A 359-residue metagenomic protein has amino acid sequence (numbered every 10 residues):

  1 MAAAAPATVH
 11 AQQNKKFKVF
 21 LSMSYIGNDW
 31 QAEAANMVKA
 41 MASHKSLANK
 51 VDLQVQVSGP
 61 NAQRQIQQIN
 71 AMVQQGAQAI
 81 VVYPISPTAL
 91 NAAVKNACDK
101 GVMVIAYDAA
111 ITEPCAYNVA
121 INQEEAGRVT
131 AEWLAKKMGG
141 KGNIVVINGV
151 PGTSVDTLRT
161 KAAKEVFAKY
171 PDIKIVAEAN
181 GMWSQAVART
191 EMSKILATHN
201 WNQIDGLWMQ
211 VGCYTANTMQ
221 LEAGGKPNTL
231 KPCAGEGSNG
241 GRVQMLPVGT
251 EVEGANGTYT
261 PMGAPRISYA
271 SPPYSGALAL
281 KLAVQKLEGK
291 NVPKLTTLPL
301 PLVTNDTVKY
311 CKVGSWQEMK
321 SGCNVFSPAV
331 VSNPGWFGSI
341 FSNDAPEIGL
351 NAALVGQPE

Functional and structural regions predicted by a protein language model:
A4-P6: N-terminal signal peptide c-region/cleavage motif recognized by signal peptidases
V9-E359: A residue-level marker of the well-folded mature domains of exported/periplasmic proteins
